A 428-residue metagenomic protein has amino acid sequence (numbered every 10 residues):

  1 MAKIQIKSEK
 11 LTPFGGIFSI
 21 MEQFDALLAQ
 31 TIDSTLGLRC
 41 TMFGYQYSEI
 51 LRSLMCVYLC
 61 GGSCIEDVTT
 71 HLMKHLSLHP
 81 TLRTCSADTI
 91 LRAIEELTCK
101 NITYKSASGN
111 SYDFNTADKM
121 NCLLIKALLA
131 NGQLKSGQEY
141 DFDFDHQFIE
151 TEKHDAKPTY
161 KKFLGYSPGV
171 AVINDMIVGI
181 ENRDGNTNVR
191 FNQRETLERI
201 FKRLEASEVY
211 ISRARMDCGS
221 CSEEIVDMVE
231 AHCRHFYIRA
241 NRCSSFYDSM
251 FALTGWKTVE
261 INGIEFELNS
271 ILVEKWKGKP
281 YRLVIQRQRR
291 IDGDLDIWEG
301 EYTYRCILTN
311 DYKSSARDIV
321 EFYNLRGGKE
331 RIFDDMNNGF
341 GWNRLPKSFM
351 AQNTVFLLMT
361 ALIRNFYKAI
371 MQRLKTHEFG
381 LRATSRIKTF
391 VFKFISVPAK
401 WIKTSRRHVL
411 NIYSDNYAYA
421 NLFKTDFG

Functional and structural regions predicted by a protein language model:
M1, T31-S34, L72, W298-T303 (+3 more regions): Short acidic (Asp/Glu) and glycine-rich catalytic loops that position anionic groups and cofactors
M1-F163, V170-N186, Q193-S207, S396-G428: Dynamic "connector" segments at or just before major functional cores
S53-L54, V68, S86-I90, Y140-F148 (+7 more regions): Short, conserved catalytic/metal-binding motifs centered on acidic residues
V68, V259, A316-M350, V355 (+2 more regions): Short amphipathic alpha-helical "interface-anchor" segments enriched in bulky aromatics
Q147-I149, M176, R183-G185, C243 (+6 more regions): Short, glycine-/Ser/Thr-/acidic-enriched flexible segments
N188-S245: Domain-level cores of phosphate- or acyl-group-handling catalytic modules
H235-N338, K424-G428: An anionic, glycine-rich sequence signature occurring as long contiguous blocks
N343-L374, E378-R406: Basic, amphipathic alpha-helical segments enriched in Lys/Arg and hydrophobic/aromatic residues
